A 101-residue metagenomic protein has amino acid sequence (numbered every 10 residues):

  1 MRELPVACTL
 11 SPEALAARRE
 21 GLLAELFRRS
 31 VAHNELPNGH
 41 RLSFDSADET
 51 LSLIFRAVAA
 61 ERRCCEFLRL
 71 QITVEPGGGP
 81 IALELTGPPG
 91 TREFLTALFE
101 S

Functional and structural regions predicted by a protein language model:
M1-S52, Q71-S101: Secretory/periplasmic and organellar redox-cofactor proteins
L51-A59: Amphipathic, interaction-prone secondary-structure segments
A59-L68, F99-S101: A common structural junction motif
